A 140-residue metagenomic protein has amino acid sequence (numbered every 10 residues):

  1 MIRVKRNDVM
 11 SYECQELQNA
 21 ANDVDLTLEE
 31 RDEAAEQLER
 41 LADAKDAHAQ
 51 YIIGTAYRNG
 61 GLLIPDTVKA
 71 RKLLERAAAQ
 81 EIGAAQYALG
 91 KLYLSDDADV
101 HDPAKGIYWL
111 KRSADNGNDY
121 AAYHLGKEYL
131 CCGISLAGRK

Functional and structural regions predicted by a protein language model:
M1-M10: Long, contiguous interaction/recruitment modules in multidomain scaffold/adaptor proteins
S11-E33, Q37-R40, A44, T55-N59: Alpha-helical segment of the N-proximal tetratricopeptide repeat
E16-D23, I52-N59, A88-S95, H124-C132: Hydrophobic face of amphipathic alpha-helices that form TPR/SEL1-like repeat modules and related alpha-solenoid
T27-E36, I64-L73, D99-W109, S135-K140: Structural signature of tandem alpha-helical TPR/SEL1-like repeats, specifically the intra-repeat loop/turn
E39-L41, E75-A77, R112-S113: Canonical positions in the second alpha-helix
A44-D46, N59-G61, Q80-I82, S95-D97 (+2 more regions): Short helix-capping/linker turns of helical repeat alpha-solenoids
T55-N59, V68, K72-A84, A88-D99: Alpha-helical adaptor scaffolds
